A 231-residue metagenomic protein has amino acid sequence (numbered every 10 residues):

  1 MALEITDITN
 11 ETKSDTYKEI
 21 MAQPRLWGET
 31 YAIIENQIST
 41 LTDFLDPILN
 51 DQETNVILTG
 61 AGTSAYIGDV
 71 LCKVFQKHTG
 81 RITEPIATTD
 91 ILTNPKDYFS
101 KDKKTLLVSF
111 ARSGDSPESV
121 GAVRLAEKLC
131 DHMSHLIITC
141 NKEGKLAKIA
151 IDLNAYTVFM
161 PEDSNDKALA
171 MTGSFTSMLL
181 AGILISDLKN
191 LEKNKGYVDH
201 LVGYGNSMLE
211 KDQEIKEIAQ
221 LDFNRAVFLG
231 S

Functional and structural regions predicted by a protein language model:
M1-I5, K18, D46-L49, D97-S100 (+2 more regions): Short amphipathic alpha-helical segments, especially helix-boundary/capping motifs
A2-Q52, E210: An N-terminal, well-structured beta->alpha segment
E4-I8, D15, L71-V74, K145 (+2 more regions): Short, flexible coil/linker segments at or flanking structured domains
I5, T9, T16-E19, G60 (+4 more regions): Generic alpha-helical structural element
Y31, I38-D46, G60, L191-G230: Cofactor-pocket helix-loop regions in the catalytic cores of large enzyme subunits
L49-L201: Glycine-rich phosphate-binding loops that contact phosphosugars or nucleotide phosphates
